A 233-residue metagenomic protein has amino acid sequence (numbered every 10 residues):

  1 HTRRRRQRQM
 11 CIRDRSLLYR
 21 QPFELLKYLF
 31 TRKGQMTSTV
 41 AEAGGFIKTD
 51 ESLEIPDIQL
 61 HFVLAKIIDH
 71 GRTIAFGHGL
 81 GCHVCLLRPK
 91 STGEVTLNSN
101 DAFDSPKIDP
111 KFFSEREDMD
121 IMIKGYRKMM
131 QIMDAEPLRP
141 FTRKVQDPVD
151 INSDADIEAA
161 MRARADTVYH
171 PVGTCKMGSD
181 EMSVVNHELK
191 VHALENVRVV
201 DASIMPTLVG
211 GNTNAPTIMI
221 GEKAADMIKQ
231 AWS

Functional and structural regions predicted by a protein language model:
H1-I12: Single conserved hydrophobic/aromatic residue that forms the stacking wall/gate of nucleotide- or nucleobase-binding
I12-R15, A231: Short, low-complexity export/processing leader segments characterized by acidic and small residues
D14-K27: Membrane-proximal basic amphipathic "stem/tether" segments
L25-P216, A224-S233: FAD-dependent oxidoreductase catalytic-site/capping-region signature
